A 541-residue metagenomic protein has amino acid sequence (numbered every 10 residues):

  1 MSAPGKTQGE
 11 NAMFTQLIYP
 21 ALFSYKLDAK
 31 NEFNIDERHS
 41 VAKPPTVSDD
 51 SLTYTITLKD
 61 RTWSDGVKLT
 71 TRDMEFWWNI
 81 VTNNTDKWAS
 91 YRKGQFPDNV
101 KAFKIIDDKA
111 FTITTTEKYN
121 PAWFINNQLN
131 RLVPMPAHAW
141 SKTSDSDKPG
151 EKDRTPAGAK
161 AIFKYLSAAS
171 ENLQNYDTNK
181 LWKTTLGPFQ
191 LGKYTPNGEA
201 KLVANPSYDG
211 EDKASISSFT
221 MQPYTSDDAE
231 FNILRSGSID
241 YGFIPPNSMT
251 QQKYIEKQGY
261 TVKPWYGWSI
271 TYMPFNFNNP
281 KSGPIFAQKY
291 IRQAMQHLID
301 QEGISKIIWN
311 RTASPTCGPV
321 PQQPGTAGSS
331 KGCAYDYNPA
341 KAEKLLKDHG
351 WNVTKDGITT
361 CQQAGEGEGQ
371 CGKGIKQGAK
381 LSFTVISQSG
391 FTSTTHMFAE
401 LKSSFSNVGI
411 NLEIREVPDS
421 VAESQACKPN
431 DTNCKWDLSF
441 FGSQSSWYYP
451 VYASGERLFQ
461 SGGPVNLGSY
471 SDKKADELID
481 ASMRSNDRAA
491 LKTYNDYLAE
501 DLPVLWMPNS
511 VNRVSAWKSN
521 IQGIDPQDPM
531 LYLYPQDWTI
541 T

Functional and structural regions predicted by a protein language model:
M1, L52-I56, F111-I113, G187-Q190 (+5 more regions): Short, well-ordered beta-strand elements
M1-D49, T184: N-terminal lobe/hinge region of extracytoplasmic solute-binding protein
K43-W88, I106, A110-E117, A122-W123 (+2 more regions): Aromatic- and charge-enriched surface segment that lines or borders ligand/interaction sites
G66-K68, D228-D240, P246, K253-Q258 (+4 more regions): Short helices/loops that flank or line small-molecule/ion binding pockets
V81-Y91, A102-K104, G192-S207, T220-G283 (+5 more regions): Extracellular/periplasmic solute-recognition and catalytic clefts
K93-S167: Surface-exposed binding/hinge segments that line and control ligand-binding clefts or catalytic entry sites
T184-T185, K213-S217, K289, D336-T384: Immediate post-signal peptide segment of exported/extracytoplasmic ligand-binding proteins
T195-E199, A204-P206, L298-A334, A340-E343 (+3 more regions): Detector for C-terminal structural segments
